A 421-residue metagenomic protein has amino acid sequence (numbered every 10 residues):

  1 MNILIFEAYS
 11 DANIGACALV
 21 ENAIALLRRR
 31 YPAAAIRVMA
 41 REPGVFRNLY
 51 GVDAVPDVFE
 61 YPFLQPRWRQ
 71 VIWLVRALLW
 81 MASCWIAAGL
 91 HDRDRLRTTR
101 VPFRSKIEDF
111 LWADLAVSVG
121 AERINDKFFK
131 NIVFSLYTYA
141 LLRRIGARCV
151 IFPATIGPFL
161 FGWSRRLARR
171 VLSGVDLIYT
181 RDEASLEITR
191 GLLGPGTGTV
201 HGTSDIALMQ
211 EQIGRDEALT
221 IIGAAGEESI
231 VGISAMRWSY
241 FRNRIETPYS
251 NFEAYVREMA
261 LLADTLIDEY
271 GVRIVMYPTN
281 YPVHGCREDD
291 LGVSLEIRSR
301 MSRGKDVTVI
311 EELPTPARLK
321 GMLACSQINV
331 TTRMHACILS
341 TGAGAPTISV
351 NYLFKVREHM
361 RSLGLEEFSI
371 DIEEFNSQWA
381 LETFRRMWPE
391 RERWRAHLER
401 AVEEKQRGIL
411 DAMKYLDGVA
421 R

Functional and structural regions predicted by a protein language model:
M1-R421: Active-site anion-handling motifs in enzyme catalytic cores
